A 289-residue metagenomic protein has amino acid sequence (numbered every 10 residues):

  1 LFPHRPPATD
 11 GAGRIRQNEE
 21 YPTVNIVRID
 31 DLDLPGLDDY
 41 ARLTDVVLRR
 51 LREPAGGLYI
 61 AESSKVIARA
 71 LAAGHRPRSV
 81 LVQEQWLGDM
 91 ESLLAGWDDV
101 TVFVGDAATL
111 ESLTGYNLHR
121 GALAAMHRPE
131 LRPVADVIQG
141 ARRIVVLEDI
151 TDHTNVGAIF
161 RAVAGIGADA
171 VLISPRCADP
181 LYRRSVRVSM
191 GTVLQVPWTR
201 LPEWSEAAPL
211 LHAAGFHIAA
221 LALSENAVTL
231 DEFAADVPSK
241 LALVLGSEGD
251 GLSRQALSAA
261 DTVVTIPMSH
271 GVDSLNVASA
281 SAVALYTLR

Functional and structural regions predicted by a protein language model:
L1-T23: N-terminal amphipathic/basic-hydrophobic helices that include classical n-h-c signal peptides and signal-anchor
Q17-Q85: Boundary-proximal intrinsically disordered activation/regulatory segments immediately upstream of a helical core
V27, A72, P129-N226: RNA substrate-binding interface of SAM-dependent RNA methyltransferases
G88-D99, A256: Short, aromatic/basic amphipathic alpha-helical patches
D98-G115, T199: A glycine-rich helix N-cap at a beta->alpha junction
A122-A124, A162-I166, P180, R184-V193 (+1 more regions): Structured adenosyl-cofactor binding patch, chiefly the S-adenosyl-L-methionine
A219-V272: Active-site/ligand-binding-proximal alpha/beta "capping" segment
